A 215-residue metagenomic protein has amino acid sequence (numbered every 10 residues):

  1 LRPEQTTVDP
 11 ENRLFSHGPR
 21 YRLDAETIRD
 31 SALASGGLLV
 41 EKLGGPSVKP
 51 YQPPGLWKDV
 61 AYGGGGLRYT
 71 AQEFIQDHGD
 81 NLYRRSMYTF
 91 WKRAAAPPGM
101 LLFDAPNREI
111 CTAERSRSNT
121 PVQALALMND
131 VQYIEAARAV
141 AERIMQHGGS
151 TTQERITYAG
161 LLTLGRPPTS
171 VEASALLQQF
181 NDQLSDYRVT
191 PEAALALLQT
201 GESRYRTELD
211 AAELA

Functional and structural regions predicted by a protein language model:
R2-R155, P167, A196, T200 (+1 more regions): An acidic, gly/pro-interrupted, aromatic-rich
S150, S185-R188: N-terminal maturation segment of proteins
T157, T169-L177: Short, well-structured alpha-helical segments
T157-A159, T163: Mid-length scaffold segments of soluble, non-membrane domains
T163, S174-S185: Amphipathic alpha-helical segments that form the core helices of the histone-fold
